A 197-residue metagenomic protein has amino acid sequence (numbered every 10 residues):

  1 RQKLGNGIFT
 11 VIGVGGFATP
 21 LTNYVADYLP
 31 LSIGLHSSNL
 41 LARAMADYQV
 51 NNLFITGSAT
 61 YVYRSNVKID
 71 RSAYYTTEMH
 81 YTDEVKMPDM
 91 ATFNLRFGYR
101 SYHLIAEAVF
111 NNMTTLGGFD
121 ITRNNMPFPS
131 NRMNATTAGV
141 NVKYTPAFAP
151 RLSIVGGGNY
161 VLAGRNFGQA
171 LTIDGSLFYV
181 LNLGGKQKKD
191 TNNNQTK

Functional and structural regions predicted by a protein language model:
R1-E84: Outer-membrane pore/translocation modules
M79-K197: Outer membrane beta-barrel transmembrane domains
